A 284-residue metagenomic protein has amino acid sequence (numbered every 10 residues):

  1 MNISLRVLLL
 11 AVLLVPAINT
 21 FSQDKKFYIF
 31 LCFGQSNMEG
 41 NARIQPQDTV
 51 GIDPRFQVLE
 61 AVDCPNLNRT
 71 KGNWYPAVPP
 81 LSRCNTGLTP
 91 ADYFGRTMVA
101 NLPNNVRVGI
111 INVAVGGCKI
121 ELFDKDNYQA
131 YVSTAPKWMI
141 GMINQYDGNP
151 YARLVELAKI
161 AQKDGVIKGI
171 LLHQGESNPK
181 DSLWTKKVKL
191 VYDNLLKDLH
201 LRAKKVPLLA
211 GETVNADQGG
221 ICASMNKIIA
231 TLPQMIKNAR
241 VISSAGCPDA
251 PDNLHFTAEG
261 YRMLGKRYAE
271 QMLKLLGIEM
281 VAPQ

Functional and structural regions predicted by a protein language model:
M1-D24: Bacterial Sec-dependent N-terminal signal peptides
Q23-Q284: Cell-envelope and extracellular/periplasmic
